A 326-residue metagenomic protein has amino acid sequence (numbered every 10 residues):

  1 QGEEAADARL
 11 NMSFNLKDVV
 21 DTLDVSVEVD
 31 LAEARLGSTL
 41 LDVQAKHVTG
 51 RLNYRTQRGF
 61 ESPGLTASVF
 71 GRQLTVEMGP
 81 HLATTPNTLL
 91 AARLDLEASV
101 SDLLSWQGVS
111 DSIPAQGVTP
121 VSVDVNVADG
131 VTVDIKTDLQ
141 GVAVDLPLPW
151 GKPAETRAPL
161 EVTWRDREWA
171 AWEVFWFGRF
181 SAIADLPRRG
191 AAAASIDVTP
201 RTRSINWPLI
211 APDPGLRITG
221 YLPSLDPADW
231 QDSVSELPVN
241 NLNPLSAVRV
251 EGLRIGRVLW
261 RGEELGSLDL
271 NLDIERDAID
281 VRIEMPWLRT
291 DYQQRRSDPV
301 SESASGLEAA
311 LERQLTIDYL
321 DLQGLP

Functional and structural regions predicted by a protein language model:
Q1-S68, R72-E173, D185-P326: Membrane-proximal interfacial segments on either side of biological membranes
W176-F180: A short, well-structured beta->alpha microelement
